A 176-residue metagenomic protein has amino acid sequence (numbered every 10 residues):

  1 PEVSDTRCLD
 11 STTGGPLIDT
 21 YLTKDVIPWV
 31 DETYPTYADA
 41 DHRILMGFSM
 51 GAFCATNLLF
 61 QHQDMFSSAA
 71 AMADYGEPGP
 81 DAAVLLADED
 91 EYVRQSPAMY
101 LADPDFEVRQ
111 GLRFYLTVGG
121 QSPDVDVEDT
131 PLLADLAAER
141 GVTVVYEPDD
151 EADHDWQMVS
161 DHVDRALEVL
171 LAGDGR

Functional and structural regions predicted by a protein language model:
P1-R176: Non-catalytic cap/lid and distal C-terminal segments of serine-dependent acyl enzymes
